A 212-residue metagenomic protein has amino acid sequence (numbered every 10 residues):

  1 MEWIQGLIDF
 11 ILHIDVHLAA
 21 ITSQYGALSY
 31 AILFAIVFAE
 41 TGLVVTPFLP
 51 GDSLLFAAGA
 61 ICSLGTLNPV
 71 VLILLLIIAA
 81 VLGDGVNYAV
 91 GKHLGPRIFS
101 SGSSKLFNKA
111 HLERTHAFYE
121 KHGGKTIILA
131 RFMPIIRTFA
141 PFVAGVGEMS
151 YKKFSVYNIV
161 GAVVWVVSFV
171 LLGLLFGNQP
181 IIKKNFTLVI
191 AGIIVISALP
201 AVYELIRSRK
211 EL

Functional and structural regions predicted by a protein language model:
E2-L33, A60-S155, N178-I193, P200-L212: Membrane-interfacial helix-loop-helix
T22, G42-P47, I127, S155-G161: Short, amphipathic, aromatic/basic-enriched membrane-interface segments that mark the entry/exit of transmembrane
F34-S53, S197: Transmembrane alpha-helix interface/packing and boundary motifs in multi-pass membrane proteins, characterized by
F56-A57: Short amphipathic alpha-helical face segments that pack within enzyme cores and frequently flank/anchor catalytic
I135-F139, I159, V163-V166: Hydrophobic alpha-helical transmembrane bundles that constitute the permease/transmembrane domains of multi-pass
V164-G177: Transmembrane alpha-helical segments of integral membrane proteins
